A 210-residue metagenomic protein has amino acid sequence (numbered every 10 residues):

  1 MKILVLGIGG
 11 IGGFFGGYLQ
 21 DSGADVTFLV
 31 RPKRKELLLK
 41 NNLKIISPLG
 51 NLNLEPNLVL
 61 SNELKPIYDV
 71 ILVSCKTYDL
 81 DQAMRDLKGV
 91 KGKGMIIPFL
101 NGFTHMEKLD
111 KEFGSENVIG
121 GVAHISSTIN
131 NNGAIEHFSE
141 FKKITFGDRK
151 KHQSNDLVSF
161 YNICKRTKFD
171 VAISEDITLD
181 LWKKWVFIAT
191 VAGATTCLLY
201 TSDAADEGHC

Functional and structural regions predicted by a protein language model:
M1-P48: NAD(P)+-binding Rossmann beta1-loop-alpha1 motif at the extreme N-terminus of oxidoreductases
G10, K33, N101-T104, H209: Short, glycine/serine-rich, charged loops/turns that create anion-binding and catalytic segments at active sites
S22, G89-V90, E112-I119, N132-S202: Internal alpha-helical scaffold of NAD(P)-dependent oxidoreductase catalytic cores
V30, L49, N62, L100 (+4 more regions): Residues at the C-termini of beta-strands that transition into short coil/loop
K35, Y68, L80, H105-M106 (+3 more regions): A general structural signal for well-ordered alpha-helical segments in protein cores
L52-A134: Rossmann-like NAD(P)(H) cofactor-binding subdomain of soluble oxidoreductases
Y200-C210: Single conserved hydrophobic/aromatic residue that forms the stacking wall/gate of nucleotide- or nucleobase-binding
